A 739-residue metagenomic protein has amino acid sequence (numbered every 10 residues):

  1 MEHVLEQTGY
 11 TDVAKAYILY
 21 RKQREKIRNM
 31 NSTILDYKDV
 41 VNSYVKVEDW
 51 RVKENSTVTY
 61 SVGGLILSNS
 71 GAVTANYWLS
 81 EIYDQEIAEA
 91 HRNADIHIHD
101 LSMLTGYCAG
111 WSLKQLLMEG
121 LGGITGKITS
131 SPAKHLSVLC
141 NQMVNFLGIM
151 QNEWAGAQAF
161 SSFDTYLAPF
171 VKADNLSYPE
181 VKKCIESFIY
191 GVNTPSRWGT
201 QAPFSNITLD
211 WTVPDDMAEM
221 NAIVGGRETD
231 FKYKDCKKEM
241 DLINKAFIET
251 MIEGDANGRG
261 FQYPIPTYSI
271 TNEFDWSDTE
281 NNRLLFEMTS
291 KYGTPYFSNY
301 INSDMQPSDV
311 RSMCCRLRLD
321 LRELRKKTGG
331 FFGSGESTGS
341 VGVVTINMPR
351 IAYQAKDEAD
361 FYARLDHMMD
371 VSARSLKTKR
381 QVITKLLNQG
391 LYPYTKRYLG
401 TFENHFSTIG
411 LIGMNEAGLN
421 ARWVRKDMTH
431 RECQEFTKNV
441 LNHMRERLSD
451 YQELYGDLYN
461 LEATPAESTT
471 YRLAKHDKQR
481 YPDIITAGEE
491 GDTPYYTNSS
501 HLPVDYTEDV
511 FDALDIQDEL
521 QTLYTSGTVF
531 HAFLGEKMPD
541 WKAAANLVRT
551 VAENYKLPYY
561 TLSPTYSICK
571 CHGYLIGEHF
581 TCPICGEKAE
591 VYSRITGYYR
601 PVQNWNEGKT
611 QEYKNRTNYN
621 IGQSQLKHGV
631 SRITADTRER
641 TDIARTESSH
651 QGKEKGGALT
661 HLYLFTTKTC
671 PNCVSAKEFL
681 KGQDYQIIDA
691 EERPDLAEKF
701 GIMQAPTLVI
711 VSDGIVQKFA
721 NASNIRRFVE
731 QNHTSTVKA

Functional and structural regions predicted by a protein language model:
E2-L35, D39, T401, T617: Charged, amphipathic alpha-helical regulatory modules used for macromolecular assembly or allosteric control
Q23-I27, T33-E403, V424, H430-L575 (+2 more regions): Conserved catalytic cores of very large enzyme subunits
W154, Q158, A202, T401-A417 (+1 more regions): Conserved phosphate/anionic-ligand binding catalytic regions in large, soluble enzymes, centered on
S567-I584, E590, R594-L659, T736: Intrinsic, low-complexity terminal and presequence regions
K655-Q683: Local sequence-structure signature of Cys/Sec-based thiol-disulfide redox active-site neighborhoods
F665, D684-D695, Q704: Thiol-based oxidoreductase modules, predominantly thioredoxin-like and allied folds used for disulfide exchange
F700-V709: Structural micro-motif
V711-K738: Non-catalytic, surface beta->alpha helical segment in thiol-disulfide oxidoreductase systems
